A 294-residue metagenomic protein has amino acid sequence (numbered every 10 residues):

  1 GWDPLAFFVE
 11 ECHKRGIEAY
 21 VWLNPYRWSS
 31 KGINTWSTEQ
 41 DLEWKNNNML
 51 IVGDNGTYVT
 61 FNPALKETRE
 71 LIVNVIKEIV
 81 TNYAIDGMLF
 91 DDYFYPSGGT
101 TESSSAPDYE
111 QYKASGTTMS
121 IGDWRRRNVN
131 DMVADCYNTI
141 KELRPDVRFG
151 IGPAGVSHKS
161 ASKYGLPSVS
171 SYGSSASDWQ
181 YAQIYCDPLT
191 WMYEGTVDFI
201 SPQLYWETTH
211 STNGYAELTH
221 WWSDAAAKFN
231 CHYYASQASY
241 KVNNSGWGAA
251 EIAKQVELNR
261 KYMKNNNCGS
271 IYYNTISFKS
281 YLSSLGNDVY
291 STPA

Functional and structural regions predicted by a protein language model:
G1, N55-V73, G116-V129, A176-S177 (+2 more regions): The substrate-binding groove and active-site-proximal loops of carbohydrate-active enzymes, especially glycoside
G1-R27, Q40, A114-L143, G214-H220: Aromatic-lined substrate-binding rim segments of carbohydrate-active enzymes
W2-L5, V9-E10, Y20-N82, Q183: Active-site-adjacent "subsite" loops/lids of carbohydrate-active enzymes
C12, I72, I79, M88-D91 (+4 more regions): Conserved, mostly hydrophobic/aromatic
I17-S30, L89-P96, D123-Y181, C231-V242: Aromatic-lined carbohydrate-recognition surfaces of secreted/lumenal glycan-active proteins
R27-N55, Y93-G116, S162-A176: Aromatic- and acidic-residue-enriched segments that line the glycan-binding/catalytic groove of carbohydrate-active
D86, D91, P107-M119, G173 (+2 more regions): Aromatic- and acid-rich polysaccharide-binding/catalytic face of secreted or lumenal carbohydrate-active enzymes
Y185-T212, W222-A294: Substrate-binding cleft of secreted/luminal carbohydrate-active enzymes
